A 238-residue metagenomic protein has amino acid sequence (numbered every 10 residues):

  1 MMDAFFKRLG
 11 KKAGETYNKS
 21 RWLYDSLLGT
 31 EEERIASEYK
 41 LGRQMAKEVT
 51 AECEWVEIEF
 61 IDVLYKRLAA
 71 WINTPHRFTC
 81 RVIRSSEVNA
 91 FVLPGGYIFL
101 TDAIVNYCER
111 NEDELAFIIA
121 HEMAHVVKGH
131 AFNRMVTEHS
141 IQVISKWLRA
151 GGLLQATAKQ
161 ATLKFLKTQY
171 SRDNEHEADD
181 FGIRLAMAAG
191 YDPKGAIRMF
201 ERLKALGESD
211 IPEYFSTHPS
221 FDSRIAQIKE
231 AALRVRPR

Functional and structural regions predicted by a protein language model:
M1-N89, P193, L206-S209, A231-R238: Hydrophobic or amphipathic, alpha-helical segments that drive membrane association/targeting
D25-K40, A51-D62, H130-R134, L163-F181 (+1 more regions): Active-site metal-coordination segments of metallo-dependent hydrolases
E38, G151-R202, P212, R224: Metalloprotease/metallohydrolase-associated module, dominated by Zn2+-dependent proteases
E57, H76, M135-E138, G190-F200: Acidic/histidine metal-binding catalytic segments
H76-F78, S86, P94-I98, E112-A116 (+1 more regions): Envelope-exposed proteins and targeting segments
V105, E112-D113, M123-S140: Catalytic Zn2+-binding segment of zinc metalloproteases
A131-Q160, I197: Post-HEXXH active-site segment of zinc metalloproteases
S209-L233: Catalytic and substrate-binding regions of cell-wall glycan-acting enzymes that process beta-1,4-linked
